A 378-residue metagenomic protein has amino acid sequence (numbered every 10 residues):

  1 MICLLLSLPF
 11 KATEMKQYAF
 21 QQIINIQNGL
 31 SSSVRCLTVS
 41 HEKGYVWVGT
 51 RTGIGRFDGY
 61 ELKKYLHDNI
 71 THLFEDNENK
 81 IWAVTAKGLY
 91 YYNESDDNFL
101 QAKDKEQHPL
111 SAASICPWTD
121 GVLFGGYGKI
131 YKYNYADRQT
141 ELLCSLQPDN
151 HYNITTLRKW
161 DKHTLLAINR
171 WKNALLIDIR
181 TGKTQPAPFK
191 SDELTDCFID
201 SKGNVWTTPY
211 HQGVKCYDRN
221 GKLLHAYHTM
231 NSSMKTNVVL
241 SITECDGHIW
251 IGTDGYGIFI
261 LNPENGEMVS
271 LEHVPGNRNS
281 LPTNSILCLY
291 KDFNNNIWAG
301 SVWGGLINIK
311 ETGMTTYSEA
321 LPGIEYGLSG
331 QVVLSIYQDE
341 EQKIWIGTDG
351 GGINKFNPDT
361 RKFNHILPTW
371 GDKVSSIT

Functional and structural regions predicted by a protein language model:
M1-T378: Carboxylate-rich, polar loop motifs that coordinate divalent cations or form catalytic acidic clusters
